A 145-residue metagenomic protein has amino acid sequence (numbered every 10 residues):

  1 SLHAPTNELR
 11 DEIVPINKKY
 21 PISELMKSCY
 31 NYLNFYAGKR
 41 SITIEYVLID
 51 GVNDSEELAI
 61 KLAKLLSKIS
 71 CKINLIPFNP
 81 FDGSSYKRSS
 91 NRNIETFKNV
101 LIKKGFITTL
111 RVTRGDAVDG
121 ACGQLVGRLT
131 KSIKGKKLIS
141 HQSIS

Functional and structural regions predicted by a protein language model:
S1-V100, K104: Conserved AdoMet/S-adenosylmethionine-binding subsite of the radical SAM
N91, F97-K104, T108-Q124: Classical nucleotidyltransferase
T113-S145: Radical SAM enzyme core and accessory elements
